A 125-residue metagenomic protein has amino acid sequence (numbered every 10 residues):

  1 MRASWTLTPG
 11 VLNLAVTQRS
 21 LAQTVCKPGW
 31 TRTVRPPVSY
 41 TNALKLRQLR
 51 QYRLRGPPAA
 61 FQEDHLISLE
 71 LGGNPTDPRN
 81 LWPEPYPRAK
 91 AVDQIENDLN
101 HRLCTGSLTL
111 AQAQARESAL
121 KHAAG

Functional and structural regions predicted by a protein language model:
M1-E63, L69-G125: Nuclease and nuclease-like effector domains acting on nucleic acids or nucleotide cofactors
